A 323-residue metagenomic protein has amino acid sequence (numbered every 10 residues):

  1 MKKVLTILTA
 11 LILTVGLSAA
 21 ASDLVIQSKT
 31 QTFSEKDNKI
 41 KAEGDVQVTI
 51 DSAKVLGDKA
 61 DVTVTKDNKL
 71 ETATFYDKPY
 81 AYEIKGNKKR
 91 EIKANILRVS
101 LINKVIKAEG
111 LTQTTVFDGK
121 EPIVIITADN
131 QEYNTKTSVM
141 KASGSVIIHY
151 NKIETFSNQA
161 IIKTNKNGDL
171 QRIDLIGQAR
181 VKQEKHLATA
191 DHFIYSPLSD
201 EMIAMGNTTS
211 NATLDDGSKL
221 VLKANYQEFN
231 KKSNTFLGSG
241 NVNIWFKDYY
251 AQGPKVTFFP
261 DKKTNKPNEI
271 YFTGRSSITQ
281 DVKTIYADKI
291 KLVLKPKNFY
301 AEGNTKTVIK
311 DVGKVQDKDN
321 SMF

Functional and structural regions predicted by a protein language model:
K2-F323: Mature-chain termini and adjacent capping regions
